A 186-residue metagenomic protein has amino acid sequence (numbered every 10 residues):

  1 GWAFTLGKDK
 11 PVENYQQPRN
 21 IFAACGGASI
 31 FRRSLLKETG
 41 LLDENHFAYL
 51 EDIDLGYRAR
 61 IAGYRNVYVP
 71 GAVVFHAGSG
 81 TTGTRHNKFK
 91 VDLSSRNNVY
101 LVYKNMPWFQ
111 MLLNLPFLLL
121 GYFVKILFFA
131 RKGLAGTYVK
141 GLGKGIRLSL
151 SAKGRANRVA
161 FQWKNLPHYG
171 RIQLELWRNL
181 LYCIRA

Functional and structural regions predicted by a protein language model:
G1-F47, I53, A62: Acidic/His-rich active-site region of diverse nucleotide-sugar glycosyltransferases
I30, A48-L50, G56, R65-P70 (+3 more regions): Conserved active-site beta-strand element of glycosyltransferases/polysaccharide synthases
V67, V91-L93, C183-A186: Membrane-proximal envelope and lipid/glycan-remodeling enzymes
F75-R96, F129-T137: Nucleotide-sugar-dependent glycosyltransferase catalytic core
L101-V102, G145: Short alpha-helical functional segments enriched in proximate histidine and acidic residues
N105-P107: C-terminal structural cap/anchor segments
M111-A186: Non-catalytic, C-terminal membrane-associated alpha-helical segments of glycosyltransferases
